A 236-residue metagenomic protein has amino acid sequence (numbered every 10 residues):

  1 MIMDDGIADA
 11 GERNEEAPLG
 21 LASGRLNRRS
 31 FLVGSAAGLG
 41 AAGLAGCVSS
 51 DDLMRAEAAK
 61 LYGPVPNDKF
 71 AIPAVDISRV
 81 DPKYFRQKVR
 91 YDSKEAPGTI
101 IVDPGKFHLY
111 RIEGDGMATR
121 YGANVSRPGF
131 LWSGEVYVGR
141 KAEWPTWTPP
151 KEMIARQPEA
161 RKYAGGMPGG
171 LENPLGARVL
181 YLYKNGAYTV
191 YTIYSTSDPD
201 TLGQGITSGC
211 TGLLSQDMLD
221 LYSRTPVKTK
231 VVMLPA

Functional and structural regions predicted by a protein language model:
M1-L26, A37-A42: N-terminal secretory signal peptides
N27-V33: N-terminal export leaders
A45-P66: Bacterial Sec signal peptide processing site at the extreme N-terminus
G63-P82, A236: Extracytoplasmic and endomembrane cell-envelope/extracellular-matrix remodeling and assembly machinery
P82-T99, D103-G105, T119-V125, K162-G166 (+1 more regions): N-terminal post-signal-peptidase region of extra-cytosolic proteins
G114-E152: Mid-length scaffold segments of soluble, non-membrane domains
G129-G134, R156-A236: Exported/periplasmic cell-wall-interacting domains
